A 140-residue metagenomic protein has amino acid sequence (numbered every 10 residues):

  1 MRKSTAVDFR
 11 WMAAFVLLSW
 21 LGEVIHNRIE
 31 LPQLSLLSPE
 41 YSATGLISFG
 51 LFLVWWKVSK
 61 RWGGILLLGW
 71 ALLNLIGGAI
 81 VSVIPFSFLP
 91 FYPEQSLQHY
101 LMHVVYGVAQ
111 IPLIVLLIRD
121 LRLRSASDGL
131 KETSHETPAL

Functional and structural regions predicted by a protein language model:
M1-L18, L116, D120-L123, L140: Cytosolic juxtamembrane helix and N-cap/initiation of the first transmembrane helix
K3-V7, W55-W62, S87-L101: Juxtamembrane loop-transmembrane helix junctions in multi-pass integral membrane proteins, especially the extracellular
T5-T44: Hydrophobic transmembrane helix segments
V16-H26, W70-S82: Aromatic-anchored segments of alpha-helical transmembrane domains
L31-L37, L75-V104: Interfacial non-cytosolic loop connecting adjacent transmembrane helices
G45-F52, V105-R119: Hydrophobic cores of alpha-helical transmembrane segments in multi-pass inner/ER membrane proteins, independent
L53-I80: Loop-to-transmembrane helix junctions at the membrane interface
S125-L140: Short, highly charged, low-complexity non-transmembrane loops/tails of multi-pass membrane proteins
